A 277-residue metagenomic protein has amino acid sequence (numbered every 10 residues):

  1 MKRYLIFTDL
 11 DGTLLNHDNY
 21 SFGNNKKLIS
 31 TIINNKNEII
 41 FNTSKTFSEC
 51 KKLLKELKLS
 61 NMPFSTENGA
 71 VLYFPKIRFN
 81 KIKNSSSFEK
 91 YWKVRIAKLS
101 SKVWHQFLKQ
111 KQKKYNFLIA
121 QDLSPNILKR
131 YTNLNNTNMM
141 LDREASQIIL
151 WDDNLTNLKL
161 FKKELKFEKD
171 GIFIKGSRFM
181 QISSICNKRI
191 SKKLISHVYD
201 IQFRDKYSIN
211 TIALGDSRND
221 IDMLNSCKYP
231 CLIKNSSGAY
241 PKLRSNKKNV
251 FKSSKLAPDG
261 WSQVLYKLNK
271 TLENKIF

Functional and structural regions predicted by a protein language model:
M1-K2, F22, F179-F277: Mg2+-dependent phosphoryl-transfer enzymes with acidic/Ser/Thr/Gly-rich catalytic loops
M1-R3, K36, N61, E144 (+1 more regions): A general structural motif
K2-N19, L224: Asp-based phosphoryl-transfer active-site loop
L5, P63, I212: Hydrophobic "anchor" residues on beta-strands that sit immediately upstream of conserved functional sites
F22-Q121: Active-site phosphate-binding/coordination module
I39, I172-I174, P230: Hydrophobic beta-strand scaffold residues
S60-E67, T137-M139, P230-N235: Short hydrophobic/aromatic-enriched beta-strand-loop microsegments
K111-I212, R218: Conserved acidic, metal-coordinating active-site core of Asp-based, Mg2+-dependent phosphoryl-transfer enzymes
